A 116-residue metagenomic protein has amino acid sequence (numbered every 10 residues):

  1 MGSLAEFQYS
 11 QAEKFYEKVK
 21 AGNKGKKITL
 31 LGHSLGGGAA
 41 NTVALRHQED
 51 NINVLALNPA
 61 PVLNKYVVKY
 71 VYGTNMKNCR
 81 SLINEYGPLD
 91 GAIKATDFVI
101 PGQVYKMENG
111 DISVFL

Functional and structural regions predicted by a protein language model:
M1-T29, Q48-L116: Alpha/beta hydrolase fold serine-hydrolase catalytic domain that processes acyl esters and thioesters
G32-G36, A40: Gly/Ala-rich beta-loop-alpha elbow adjacent to hydrolase catalytic centers
A40-N41, Y66: Short glycine-/acidic-enriched loop or helix-start segments at secondary-structure transitions that form or flank
